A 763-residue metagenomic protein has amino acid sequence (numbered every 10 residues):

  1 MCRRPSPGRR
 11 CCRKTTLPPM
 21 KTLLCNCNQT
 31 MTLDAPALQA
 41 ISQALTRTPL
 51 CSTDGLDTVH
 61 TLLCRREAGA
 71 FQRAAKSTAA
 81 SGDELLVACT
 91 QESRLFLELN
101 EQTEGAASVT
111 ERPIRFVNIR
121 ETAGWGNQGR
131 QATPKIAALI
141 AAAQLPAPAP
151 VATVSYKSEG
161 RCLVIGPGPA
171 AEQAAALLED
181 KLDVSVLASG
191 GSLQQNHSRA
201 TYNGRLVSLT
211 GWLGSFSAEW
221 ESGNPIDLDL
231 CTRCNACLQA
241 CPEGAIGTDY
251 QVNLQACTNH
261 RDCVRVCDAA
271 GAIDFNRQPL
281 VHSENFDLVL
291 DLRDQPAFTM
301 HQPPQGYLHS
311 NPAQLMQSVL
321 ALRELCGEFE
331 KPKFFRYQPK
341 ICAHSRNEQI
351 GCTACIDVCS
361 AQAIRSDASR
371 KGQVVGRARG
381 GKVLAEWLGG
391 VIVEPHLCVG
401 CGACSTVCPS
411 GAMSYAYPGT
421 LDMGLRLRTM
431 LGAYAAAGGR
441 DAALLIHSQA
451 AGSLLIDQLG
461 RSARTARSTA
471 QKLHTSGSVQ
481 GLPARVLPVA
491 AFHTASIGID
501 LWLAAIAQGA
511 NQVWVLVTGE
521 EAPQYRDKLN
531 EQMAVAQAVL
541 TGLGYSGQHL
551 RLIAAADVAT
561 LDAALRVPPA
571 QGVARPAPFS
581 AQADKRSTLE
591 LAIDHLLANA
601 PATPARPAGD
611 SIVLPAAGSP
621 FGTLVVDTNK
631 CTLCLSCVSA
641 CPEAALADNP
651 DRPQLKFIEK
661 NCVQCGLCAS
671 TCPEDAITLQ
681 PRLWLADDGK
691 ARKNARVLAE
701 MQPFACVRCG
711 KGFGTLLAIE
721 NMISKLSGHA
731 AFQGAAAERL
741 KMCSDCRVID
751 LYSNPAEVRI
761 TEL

Functional and structural regions predicted by a protein language model:
C2-C12, M20-R365, R370-K382, D441-L454 (+7 more regions): Ferredoxin-type iron-sulfur electron-transfer modules and their immediate structural context
S52-H60, G481-A490: Short, basic, glycine/proline-bearing loop/turn elements
V87-A88, P113-R115, V383-R426, W514 (+2 more regions): Terminal amphipathic helices with adjacent charged low-complexity linkers/tails
V164-P169, P488-S496: Short, glycine-rich nucleotide/cofactor-binding loops
S185-L187, L487-A490, Q512-V517: Short hydrophobic alpha-helical runs that function as membrane-insertion/retention elements
C401, M430-L445: Large, well-folded core regions of big proteins
I497, A504, G689-K693: C-terminal structured domains
A507-Q524: Glycine-rich phosphate/pyrophosphate-binding loops and their adjacent beta-strand/loop elements at enzyme active sites
